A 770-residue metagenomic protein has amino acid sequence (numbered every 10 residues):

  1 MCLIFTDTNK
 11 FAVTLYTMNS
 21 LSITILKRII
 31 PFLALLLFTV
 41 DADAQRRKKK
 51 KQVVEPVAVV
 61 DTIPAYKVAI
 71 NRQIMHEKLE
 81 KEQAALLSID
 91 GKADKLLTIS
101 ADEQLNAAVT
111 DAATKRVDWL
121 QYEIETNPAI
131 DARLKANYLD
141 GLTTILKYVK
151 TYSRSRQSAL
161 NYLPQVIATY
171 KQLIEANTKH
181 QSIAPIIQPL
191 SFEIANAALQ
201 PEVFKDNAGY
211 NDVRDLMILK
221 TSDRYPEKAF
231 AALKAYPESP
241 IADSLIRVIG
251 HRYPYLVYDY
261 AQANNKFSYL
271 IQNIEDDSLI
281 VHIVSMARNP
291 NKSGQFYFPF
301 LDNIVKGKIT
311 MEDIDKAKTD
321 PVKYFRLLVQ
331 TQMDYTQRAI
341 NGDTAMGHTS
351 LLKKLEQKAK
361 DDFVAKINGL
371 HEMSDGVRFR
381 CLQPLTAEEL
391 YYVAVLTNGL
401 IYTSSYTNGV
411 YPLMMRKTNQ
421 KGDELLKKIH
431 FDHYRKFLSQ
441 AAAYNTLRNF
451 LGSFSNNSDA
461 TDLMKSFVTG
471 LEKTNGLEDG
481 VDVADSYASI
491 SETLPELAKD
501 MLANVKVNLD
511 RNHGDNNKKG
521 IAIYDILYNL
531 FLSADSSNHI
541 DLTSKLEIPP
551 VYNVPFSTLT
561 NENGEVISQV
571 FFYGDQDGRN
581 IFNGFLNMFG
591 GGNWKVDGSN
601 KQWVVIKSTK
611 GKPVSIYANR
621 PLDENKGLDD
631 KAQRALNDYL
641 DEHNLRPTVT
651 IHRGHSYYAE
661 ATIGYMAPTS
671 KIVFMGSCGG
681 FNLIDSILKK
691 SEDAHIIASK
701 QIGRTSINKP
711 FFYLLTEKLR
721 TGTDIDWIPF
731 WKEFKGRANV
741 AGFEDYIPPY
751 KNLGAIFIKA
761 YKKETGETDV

Functional and structural regions predicted by a protein language model:
M1-K48: Bacterial Sec-dependent N-terminal signal peptides
A42-A69: Sec-dependent signal peptide cleavage junction
A44, D61-T62, I89, K95-T98 (+12 more regions): Coil residues (strongly favoring Ser/Thr
Q73, V570-F571, D577-N580, F585-L640: Functional beta-strand-loop-alpha-helix junction segments that form "active/interaction loops" within catalytic
D140, T144-K147, Y152-R448: Noncatalytic N-terminal accessory/assembly modules of large enzymes
L425-G592, V596-W603: Non-catalytic propeptide/linker segments at domain boundaries
L640-I725: Catalytic cores of nucleophile-dependent amide-cleaving enzymes
W727-V770: Caspase-like cysteine protease fold
